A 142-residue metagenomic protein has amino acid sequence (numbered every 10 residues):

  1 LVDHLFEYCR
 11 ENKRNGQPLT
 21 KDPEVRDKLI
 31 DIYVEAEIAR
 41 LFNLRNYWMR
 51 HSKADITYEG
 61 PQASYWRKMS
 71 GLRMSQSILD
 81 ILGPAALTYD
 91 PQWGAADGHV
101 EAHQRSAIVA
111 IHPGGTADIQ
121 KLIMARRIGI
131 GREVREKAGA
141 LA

Functional and structural regions predicted by a protein language model:
L1-A142: Alpha-helical interface subdomain recognition
